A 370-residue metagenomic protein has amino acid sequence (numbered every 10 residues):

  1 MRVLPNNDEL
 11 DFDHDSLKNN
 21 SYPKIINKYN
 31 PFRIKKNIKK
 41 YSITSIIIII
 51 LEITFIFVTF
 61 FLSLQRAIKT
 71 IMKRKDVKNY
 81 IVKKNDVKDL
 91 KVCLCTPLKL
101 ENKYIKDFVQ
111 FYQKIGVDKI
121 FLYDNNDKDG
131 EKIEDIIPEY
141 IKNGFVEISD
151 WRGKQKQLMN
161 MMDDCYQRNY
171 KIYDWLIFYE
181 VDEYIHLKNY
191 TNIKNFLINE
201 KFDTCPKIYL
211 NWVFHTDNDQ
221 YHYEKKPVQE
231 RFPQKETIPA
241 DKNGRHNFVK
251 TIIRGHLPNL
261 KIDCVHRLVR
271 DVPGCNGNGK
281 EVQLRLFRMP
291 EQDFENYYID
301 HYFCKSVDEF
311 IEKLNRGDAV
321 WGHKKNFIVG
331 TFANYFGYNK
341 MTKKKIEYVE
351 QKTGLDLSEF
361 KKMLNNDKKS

Functional and structural regions predicted by a protein language model:
D11-Q110: N-proximal low-complexity "stem/linker" segments adjacent to membrane-targeting elements
P97-L100, N125-K128, W151-K154, V181-D182 (+3 more regions): An acidic- and aromatic-residue-enriched active-site/binding cleft used to recognize and process polar
Q110-K119: Short, acidic, metal-binding catalytic loop of nucleotide-sugar glycosyltransferases
G116-V117, I172, E180, T204: Short loop/turn motifs at secondary-structure junctions
K119-D124, V146-I148: Short hydrophobic alpha-helical runs that function as membrane-insertion/retention elements
D129-F178, H186-L187: Active-site-proximal specificity loops/subdomain of glycosyltransferases
L158-D163, L187-S370: Catalytic-site signature of metal-activated, phosphate-bearing donor transferases, centered on the GT-A/GT-A-like
